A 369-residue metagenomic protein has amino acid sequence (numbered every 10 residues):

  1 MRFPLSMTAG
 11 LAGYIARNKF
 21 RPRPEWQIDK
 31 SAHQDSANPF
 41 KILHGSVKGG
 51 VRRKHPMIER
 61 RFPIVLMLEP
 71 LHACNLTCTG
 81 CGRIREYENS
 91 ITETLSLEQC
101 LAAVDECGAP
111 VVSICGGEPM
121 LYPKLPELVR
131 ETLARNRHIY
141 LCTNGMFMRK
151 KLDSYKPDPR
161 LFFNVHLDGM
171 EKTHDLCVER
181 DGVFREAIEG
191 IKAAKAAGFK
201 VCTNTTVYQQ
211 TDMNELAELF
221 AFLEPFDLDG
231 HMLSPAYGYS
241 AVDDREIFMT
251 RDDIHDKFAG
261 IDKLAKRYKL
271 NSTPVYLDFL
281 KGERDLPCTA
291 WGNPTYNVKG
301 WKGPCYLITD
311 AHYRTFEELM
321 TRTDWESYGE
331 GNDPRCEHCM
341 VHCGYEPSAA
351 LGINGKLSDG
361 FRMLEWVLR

Functional and structural regions predicted by a protein language model:
M1-G10, Y14, L95, R135 (+6 more regions): Radical SAM enzyme [4Fe-4S]-AdoMet core and its adjacent flexible, acidic and glycine-rich loops/tails across
R2-S154, P159, G352, G360 (+1 more regions): Conserved alpha-helical substructure of the radical SAM core
P63-E69, S272-Y276, L319-E330: Short, intrinsically disordered, charge-biased short linear motifs at domain edges
A73, T77, P287, R335-H338: The −1 position to Zn-ligating cysteines in a subset of zinc-ribbon hairpins
L121-Y122, M148, Q209-D212, H312: Alpha-helix N-cap/loop-to-helix initiation residues
K151, T173-L176: Short, charged, surface-exposed secondary-structure boundary motifs
K302-R369: Flexible mid-to-C-terminal extensions adjoining Fe-S/redox cofactors in radical SAM and related proteins
